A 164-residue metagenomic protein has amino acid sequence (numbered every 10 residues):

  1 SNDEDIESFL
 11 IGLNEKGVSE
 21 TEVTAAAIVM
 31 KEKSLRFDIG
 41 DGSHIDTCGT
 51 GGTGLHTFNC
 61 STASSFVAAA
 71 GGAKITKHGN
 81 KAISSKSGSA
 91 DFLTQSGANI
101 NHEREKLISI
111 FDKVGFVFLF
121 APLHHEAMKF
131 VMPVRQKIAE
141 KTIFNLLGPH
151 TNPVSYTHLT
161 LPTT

Functional and structural regions predicted by a protein language model:
S1-H56: Acidic, glycine/proline-rich low-complexity segments that act as flexible tails and inter-domain linkers
S1-S8, V18-A25, N59, A63 (+4 more regions): Conserved active-site and cofactor/substrate-binding residues in soluble primary-metabolism enzymes
L10, F58-V114: A glycine-rich phosphate/pyrophosphate-binding beta-strand-loop-alpha-helix module
L13-V18, A27-D38, A68, G72 (+4 more regions): Structural signal for hydrophobic packing residues in well-ordered secondary-structure cores of soluble enzyme domains
S43-D46, A73-T76, D91, N99 (+3 more regions): Structural motif
G49-G54, G79-S85, H124: Acidic, glycine-rich active-site loops and adjacent beta-strand->loop/helix elements that engage anionic groups
Q95-P153: Phosphate/pyrophosphate-binding betaalpha-module
T157-T163: Conserved small/polar residues in nucleotide/adenosyl-binding loops
